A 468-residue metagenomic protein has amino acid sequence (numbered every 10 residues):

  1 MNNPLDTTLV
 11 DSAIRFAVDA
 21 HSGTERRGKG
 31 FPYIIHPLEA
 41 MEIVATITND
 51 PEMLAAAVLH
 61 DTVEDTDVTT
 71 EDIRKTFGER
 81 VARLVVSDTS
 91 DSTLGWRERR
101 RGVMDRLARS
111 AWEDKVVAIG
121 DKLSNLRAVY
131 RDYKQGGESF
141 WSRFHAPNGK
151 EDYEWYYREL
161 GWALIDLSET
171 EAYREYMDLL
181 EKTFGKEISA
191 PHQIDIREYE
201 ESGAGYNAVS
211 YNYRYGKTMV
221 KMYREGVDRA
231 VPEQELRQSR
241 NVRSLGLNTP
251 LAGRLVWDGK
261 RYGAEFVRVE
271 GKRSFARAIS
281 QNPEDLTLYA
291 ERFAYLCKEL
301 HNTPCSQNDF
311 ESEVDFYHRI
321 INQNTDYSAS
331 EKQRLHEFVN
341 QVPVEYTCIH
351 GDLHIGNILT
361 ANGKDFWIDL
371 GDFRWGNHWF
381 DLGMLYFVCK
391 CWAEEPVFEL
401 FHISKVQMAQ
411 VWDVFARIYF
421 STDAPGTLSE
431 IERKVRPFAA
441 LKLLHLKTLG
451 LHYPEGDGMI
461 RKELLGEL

Functional and structural regions predicted by a protein language model:
M1-I188: Active-site helical microenvironments for divalent-metal-assisted chemistry
I188-H192, N302-G351, I355, A361: An alpha-helical support segment within catalytic cores of ATP-dependent transferases
G205-E233: ATP-binding glycine-rich loop module of kinase domains
A208-Y215, H336-F380: Active-site acidic catalytic loop and adjacent metal/ATP-binding pocket of ATP-dependent phosphoryl transfer enzymes
L251-Y262: Short beta-strand micro-motifs within the conserved protein kinase catalytic domain, predominantly in the N-lobe
A264-K272: Short pocket-lining segment of the protein kinase catalytic domain that shapes the ATP-binding cleft
K272-E311, K332, F338, V342: Conserved kinase catalytic-core helix
L382-D423, F438-E455: Active-site activation/catalytic loop segments of kinase-like enzymes and analogous catalytic loops in related
